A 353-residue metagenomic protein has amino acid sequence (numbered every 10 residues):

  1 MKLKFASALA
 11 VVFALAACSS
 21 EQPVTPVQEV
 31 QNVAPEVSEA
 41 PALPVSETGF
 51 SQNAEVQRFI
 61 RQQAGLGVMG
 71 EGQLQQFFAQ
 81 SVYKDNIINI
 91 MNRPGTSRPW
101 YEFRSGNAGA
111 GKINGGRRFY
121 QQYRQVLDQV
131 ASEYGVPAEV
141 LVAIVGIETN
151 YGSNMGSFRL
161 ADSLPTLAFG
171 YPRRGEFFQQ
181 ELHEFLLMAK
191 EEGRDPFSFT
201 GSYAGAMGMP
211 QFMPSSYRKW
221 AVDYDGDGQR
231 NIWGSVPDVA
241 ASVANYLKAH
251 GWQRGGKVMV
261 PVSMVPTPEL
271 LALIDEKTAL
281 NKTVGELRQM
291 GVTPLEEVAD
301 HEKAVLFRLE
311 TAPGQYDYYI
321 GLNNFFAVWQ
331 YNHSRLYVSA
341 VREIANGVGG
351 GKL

Functional and structural regions predicted by a protein language model:
M1-S7: Bacterial N-terminal signal peptides that target proteins for export
A14-A17: C-terminal motif of bacterial Sec signal peptides marking the signal peptidase cleavage site
S19-Q22: Bacterial signal peptide processing site
V37-R61, V68-Q121: N-terminal export signals and maturation junctions of secreted/periplasmic proteins
V82, E148-G152, A206, Q253 (+5 more regions): Solvent-exposed loop/turn segments at secondary-structure junctions within structured extracellular/periplasmic domains
R98-S242, K248: Acidic/His-rich structured neighborhood in mature extracellular/periplasmic domains
P196, T200-A304, A312: Flexible, glycine-rich surface segments
A304-L353: C-terminal functional modules
